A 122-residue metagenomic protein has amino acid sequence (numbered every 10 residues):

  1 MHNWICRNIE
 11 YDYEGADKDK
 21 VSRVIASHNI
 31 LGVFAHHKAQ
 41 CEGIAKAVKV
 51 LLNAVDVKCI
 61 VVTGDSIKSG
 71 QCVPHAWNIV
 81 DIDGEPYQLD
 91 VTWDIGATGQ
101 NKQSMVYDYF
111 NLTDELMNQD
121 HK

Functional and structural regions predicted by a protein language model:
M1-V33: Secondary-structure boundary elements
D12-E14, H36-H37, T113-E115: Surface-exposed loop/turn and secondary-structure junction residues enriched for glycine/proline
V24, A35-G43: Soluble non-cytosolic domains of exported or imported proteins
E42-Q119: Hydrophobic/aromatic-rich core segments of domains that either
